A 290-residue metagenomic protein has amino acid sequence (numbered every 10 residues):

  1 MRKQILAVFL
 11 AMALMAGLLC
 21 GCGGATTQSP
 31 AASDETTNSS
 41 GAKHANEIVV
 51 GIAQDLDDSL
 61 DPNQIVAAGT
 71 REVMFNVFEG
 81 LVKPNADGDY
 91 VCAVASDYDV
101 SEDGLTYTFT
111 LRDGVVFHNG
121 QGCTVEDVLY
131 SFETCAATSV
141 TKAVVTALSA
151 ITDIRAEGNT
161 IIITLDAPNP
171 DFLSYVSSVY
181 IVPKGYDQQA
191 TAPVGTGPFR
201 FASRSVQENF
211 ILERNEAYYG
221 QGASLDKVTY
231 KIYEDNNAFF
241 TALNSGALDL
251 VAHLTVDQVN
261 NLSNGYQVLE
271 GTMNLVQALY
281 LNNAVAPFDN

Functional and structural regions predicted by a protein language model:
M1-E47, P62, D89-C92, T134 (+2 more regions): Short, low-complexity disordered leader/linker segments with a strong preference for bacterial N-terminal type II
G51-V100, E133, V194-G195: N-terminal lobe/hinge region of extracytoplasmic solute-binding protein
N85, R112, E213-E216, N274-N290: A bilobed periplasmic-binding-protein/Venus flytrap-type ligand-binding module shared by bacterial periplasmic
A86, S174-A223, K227, N237-A238: Gly/Pro-rich hinge or "lid" segments in bacterial periplasmic/extracellular proteins
S96-T141: Aromatic- and charge-enriched surface segment that lines or borders ligand/interaction sites
D99, D103, A143-G185: Surface-exposed binding/hinge segments that line and control ligand-binding clefts or catalytic entry sites
E216-N260: Ligand-site clamp/hinge motif
N260-E270: Ligand-binding "clamshell"
